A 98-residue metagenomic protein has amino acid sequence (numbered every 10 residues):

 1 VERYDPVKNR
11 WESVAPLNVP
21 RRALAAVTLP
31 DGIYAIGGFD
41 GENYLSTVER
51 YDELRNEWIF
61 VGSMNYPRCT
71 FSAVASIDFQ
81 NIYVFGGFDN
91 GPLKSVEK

Functional and structural regions predicted by a protein language model:
V1-K98: Kelch-like beta-propeller repeat domains
